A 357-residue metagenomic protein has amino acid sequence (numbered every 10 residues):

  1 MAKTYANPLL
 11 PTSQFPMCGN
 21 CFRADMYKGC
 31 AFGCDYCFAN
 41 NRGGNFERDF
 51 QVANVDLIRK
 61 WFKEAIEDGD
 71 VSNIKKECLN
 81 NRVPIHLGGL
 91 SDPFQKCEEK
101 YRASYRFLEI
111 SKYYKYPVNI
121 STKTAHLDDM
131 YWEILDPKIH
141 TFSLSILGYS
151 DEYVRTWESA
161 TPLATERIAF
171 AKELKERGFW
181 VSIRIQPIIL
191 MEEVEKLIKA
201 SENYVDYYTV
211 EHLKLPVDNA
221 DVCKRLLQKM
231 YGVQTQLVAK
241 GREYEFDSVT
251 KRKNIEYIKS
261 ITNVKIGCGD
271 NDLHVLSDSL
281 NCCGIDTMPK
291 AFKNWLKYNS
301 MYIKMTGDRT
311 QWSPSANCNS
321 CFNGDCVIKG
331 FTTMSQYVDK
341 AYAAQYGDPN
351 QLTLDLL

Functional and structural regions predicted by a protein language model:
M1-K3, N7-P16, M26, G33-Y36 (+12 more regions): Intrinsic structural disorder
A2-K3, A200-L357: Auxiliary Fe-S-binding modules of radical SAM enzymes
A2-S143, Y149-D151, D339, A343 (+2 more regions): Conserved Radical SAM active-site core
D68-Y257: Conserved AdoMet/S-adenosylmethionine-binding subsite of the radical SAM
